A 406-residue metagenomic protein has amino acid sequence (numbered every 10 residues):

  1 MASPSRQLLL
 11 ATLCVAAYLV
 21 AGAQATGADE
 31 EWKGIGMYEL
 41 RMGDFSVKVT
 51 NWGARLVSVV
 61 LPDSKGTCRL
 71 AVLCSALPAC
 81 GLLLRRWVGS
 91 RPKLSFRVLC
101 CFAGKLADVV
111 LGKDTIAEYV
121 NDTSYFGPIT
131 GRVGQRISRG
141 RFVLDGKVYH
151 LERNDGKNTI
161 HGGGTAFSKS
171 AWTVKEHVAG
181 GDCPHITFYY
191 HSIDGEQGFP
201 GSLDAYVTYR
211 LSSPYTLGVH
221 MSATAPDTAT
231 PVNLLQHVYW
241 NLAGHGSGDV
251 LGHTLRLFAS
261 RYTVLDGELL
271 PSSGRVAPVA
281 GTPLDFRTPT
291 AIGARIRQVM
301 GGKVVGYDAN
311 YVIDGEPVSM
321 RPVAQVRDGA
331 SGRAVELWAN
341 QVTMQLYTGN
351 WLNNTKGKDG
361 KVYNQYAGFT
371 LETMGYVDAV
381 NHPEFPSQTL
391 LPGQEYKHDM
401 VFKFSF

Functional and structural regions predicted by a protein language model:
A2-G81, R97-F406: An exposed, glycine/acidic-rich loop-and-rim segment of catalytic or binding clefts
L94: Cationic, low-complexity basic patches in intrinsically disordered or flexible, solvent-exposed regions
